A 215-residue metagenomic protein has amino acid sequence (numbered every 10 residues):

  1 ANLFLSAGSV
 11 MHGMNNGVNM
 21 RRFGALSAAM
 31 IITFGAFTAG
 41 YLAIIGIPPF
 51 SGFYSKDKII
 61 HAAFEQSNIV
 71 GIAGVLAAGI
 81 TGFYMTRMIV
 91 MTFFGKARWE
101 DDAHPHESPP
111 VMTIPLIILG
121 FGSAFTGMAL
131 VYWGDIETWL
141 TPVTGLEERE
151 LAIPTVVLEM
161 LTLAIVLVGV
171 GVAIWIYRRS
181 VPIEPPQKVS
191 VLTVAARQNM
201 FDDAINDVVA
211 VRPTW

Functional and structural regions predicted by a protein language model:
A1, S51-Y54, I89, D202: Histidine-centered catalytic micro-motifs
A1-P49, D57-K58, A63-E65: Hydrophobic, small-residue-rich alpha-helical packing segments that form membrane-like cores
L3, L26, M88-F94, W215: Alpha-helical membrane-embedding segments and immediately adjacent membrane-interface amphipathic helices
F4-G8, N16, K56-D57, G82-T86 (+3 more regions): Alpha-helical transmembrane segments of polytopic integral membrane proteins, especially the permease/helical cores
H12-G17, V90-D101: Cytoplasmic membrane-interface regions of multi-pass membrane proteins
R22-G35, F53-I80, W99-W215: Membrane-interface segments at transmembrane helix junctions and kinks in multi-pass inner-membrane proteins
T38-A43, S51, V70-G74, T81-T92: Extended catalytic-interface subdomain
